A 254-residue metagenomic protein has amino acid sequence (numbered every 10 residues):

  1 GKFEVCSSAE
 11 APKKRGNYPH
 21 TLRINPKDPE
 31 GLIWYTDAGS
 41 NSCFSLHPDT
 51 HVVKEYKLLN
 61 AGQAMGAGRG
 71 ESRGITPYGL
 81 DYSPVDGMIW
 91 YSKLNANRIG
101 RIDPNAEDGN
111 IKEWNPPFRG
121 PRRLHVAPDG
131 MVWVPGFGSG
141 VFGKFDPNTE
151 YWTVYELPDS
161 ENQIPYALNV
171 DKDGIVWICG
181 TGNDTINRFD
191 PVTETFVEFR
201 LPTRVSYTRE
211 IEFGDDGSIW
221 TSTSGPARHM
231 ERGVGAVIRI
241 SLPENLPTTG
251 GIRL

Functional and structural regions predicted by a protein language model:
G1, H47-H51, D103-E107, D146-E150 (+2 more regions): Short loop/turn segments that connect beta-strands within beta-propeller blades
G1-K14, E55-S72, K112, E156-S160 (+1 more regions): Surface-exposed loop and turn segments in beta-propeller and other repeat-based domains that flank or scaffold
A11-E30, A61-D86, P117-D129, P135 (+3 more regions): Beta-rich, blade/repeat-based domains predominating in secreted/periplasmic proteins but also intracellular
P26, L32-G39, Y82-S83, I89-N95 (+3 more regions): Conserved beta-strand positions in repeat-built beta-propeller and related beta-rich domains
T36-G39, C43-P48, E55-K57, G62-M65 (+3 more regions): Solenoidal tandem-repeat scaffolds enriched in leucines and small polar residues
N41-S45, R98-R101, V141-G143, T185-N187 (+1 more regions): A short loop-to-beta-strand structural motif that recurs across blades of beta-propeller domains
N169-G225: Ankyrin-repeat and related helical/solenoid repeat scaffolds used for protein-protein interactions
S206-L254: Blade-level signature of beta-propeller repeat domains, shared across WD40, Kelch, NHL, RCC1 and BNR/Asp-box propellers
